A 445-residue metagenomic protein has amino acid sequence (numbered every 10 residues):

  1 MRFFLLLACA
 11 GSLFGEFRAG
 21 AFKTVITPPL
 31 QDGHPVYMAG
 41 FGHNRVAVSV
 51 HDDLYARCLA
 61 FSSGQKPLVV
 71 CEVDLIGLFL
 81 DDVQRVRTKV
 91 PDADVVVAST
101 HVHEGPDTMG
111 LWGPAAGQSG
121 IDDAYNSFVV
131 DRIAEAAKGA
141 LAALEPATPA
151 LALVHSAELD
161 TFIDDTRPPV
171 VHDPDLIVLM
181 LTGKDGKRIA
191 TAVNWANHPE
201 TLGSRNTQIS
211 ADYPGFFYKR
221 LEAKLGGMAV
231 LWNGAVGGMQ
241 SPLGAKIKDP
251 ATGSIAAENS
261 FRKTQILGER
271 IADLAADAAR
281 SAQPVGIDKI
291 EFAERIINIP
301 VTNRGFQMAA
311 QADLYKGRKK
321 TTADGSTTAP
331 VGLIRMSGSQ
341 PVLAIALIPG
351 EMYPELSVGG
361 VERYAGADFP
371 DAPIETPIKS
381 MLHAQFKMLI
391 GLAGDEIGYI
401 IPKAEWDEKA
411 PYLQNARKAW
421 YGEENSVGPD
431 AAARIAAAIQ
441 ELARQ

Functional and structural regions predicted by a protein language model:
F3-S12: Sec-dependent N-terminal signal peptides
G15-Q445: Non-catalytic substrate/cofactor recognition surfaces at enzyme active-site rims
